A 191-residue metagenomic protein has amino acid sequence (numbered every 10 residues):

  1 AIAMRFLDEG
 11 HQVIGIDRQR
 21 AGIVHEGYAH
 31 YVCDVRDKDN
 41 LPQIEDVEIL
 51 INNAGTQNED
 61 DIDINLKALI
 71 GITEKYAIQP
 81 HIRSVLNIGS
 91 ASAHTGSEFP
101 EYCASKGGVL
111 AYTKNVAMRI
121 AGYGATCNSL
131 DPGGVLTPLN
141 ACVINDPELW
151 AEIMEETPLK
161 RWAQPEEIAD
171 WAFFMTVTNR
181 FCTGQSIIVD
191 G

Functional and structural regions predicted by a protein language model:
A1-Q12: Canonical Rossmann dinucleotide-binding motif of NAD(H)/NADP(H)-dependent dehydrogenases/reductases, specifically
N53-Q57: Conserved NAD(P)H cofactor-binding loop of Rossmann-fold oxidoreductase domains
S84-G108, T113-G122, G134-V135: Catalytic loop of short-chain dehydrogenase/reductase
A121, T126, C182-Q185: Short, small/polar-rich loop/turn modules that mediate ligand/substrate recognition or access, typified
D131-C142: Short, flexible catalytic-loop segment of classical short-chain dehydrogenase/reductase
P147-E167: Catalytic Tyr-x(3-8)-Lys segment
R161-V189: C-terminal substrate-recognition "lid" of short-chain dehydrogenase/reductases
